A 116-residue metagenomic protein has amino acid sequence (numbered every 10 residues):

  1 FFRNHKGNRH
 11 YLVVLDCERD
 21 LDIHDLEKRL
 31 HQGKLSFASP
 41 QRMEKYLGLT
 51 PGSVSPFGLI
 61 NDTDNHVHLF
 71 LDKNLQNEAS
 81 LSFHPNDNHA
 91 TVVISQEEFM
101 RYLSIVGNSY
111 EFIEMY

Functional and structural regions predicted by a protein language model:
F1-Y116: Extended, low-hydrophobicity, polar/charged segments
